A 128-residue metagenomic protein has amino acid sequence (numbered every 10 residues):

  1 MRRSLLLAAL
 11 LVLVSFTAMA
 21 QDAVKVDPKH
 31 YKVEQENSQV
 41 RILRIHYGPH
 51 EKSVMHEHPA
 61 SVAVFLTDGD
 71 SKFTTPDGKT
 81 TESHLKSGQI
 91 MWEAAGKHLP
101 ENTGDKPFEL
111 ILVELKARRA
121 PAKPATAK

Functional and structural regions predicted by a protein language model:
M1-S4: Positively charged n-region of N-terminal signal peptides that target proteins for export
L7-S15: Bacterial N-terminal signal peptides
F16-A20: Sec/Tat signal peptide C-region and signal peptidase I cleavage site
D27-V54, P59-A63, V113: A short glycine-rich, His/Asp/Glu-containing loop-to-beta-strand
Q35-Q39, D77-A95: Short acidic-glycine-tyrosine-enriched beta hairpin
H50-S53, Q89-E101: Histidine-centered metal-chelating micro-motifs
H58-D77: Glycine- and acidic-residue-biased ligand/ion/polar-headgroup-sensing regions
D68, A95-R118: Ligand-binding loop in jelly-roll beta-barrel domains
